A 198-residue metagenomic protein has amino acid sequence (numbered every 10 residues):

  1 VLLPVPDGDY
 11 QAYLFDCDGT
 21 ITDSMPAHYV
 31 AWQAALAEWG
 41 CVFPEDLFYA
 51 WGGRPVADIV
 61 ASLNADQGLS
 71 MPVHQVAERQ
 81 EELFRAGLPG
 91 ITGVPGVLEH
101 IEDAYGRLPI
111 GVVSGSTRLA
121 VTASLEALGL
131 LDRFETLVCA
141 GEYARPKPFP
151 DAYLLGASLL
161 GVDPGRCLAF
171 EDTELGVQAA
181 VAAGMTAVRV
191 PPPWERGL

Functional and structural regions predicted by a protein language model:
V1-Q11, E102, R118-L198: Asp-based, Mg2+/Mn2+-dependent phosphohydrolase catalytic module
L2-C17, I21-G106: N-terminal helical cap/lid subdomain that shapes the substrate entry/recognition surface in HAD-like hydrolases
I21, G93, I110, R145 (+1 more regions): Conserved SAM-binding loop
Q33, C41, G111, S124-L128 (+1 more regions): Homeobox/homeodomain signature
C41, M71, L108, D132-E135 (+1 more regions): A structural micro-motif
R107-V112, P164-C167: Short active-site oxyanion
S114-S116: Conserved phosphate-coupling serine/threonine residues in phosphotransfer and NTP-handling enzymes
